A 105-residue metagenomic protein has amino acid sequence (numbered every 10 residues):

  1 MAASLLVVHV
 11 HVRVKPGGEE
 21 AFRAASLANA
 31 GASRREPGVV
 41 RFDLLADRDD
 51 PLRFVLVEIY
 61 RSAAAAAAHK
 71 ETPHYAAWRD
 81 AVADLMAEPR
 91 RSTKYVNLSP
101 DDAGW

Functional and structural regions predicted by a protein language model:
M1, R13, E20, P51 (+2 more regions): Residues at secondary-structure transition points
M1-L6, L44-L52, D80-W105: Glycine-rich beta-strand-turn "strand-cap" elements at beta-sheet edges
L6-E36, V40-L44: N-terminal first-folded block
L6-R13, D43-K70: Short, well-ordered beta-strand segments in beta-rich or mixed alpha/beta enzyme and ligand-binding folds
V14-P16, S62, V96-L98: Non-catalytic surface loops within mature trypsin-like serine protease
A28-V40, I59-T93: An amphipathic, aromatic/His-enriched active-site/gating alpha helix that lines ligand/cofactor pockets
